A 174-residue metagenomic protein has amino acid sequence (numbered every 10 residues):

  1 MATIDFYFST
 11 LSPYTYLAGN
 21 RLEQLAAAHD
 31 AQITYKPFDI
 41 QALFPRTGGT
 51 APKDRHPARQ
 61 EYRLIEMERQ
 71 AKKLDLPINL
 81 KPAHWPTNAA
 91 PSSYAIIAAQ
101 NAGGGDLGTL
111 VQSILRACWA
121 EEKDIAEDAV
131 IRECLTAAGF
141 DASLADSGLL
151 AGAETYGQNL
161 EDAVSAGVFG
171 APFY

Functional and structural regions predicted by a protein language model:
I4, T10-A31, N101-G104, T109 (+1 more regions): C-terminal cap of thioredoxin/glutaredoxin-like
T10, L17-C118: Structural alpha/beta surface segment adjacent to cysteine/selenocysteine redox centers across thiol/disulfide enzymes
